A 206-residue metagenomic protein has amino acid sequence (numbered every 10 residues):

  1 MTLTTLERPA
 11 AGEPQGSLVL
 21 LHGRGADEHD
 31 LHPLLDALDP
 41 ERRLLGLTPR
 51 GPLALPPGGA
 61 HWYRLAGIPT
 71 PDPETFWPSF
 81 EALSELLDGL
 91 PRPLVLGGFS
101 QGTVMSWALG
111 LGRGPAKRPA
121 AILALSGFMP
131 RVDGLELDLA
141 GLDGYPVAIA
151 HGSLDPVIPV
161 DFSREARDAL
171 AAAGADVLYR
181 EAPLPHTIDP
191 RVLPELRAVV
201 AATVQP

Functional and structural regions predicted by a protein language model:
M1-P93: Serine-hydrolase catalytic machinery in alpha/beta-hydrolase-like enzymes
L31-L35, L135-E136, P159-A169: Short alpha-helix in the alpha/beta-hydrolase fold that links the catalytic acid
G58-L65, G127-V147: Flexible "cap/lid" loop of the alpha/beta hydrolase fold
L96-G98, L125, A150: Short beta-strand immediately N-terminal to the catalytic nucleophile in serine-hydrolase-like folds
G98-G102, S106: Gly/Ala-rich beta-loop-alpha elbow adjacent to hydrolase catalytic centers
A116-P130: A conserved short beta-strand
A148-H151, D155: Short beta-strand/loop motif that positions the catalytic acidic residue of the alpha/beta-hydrolase fold
D161-R167, A171-P206: C-terminal catalytic histidine-bearing segment of alpha/beta-hydrolase fold enzymes
